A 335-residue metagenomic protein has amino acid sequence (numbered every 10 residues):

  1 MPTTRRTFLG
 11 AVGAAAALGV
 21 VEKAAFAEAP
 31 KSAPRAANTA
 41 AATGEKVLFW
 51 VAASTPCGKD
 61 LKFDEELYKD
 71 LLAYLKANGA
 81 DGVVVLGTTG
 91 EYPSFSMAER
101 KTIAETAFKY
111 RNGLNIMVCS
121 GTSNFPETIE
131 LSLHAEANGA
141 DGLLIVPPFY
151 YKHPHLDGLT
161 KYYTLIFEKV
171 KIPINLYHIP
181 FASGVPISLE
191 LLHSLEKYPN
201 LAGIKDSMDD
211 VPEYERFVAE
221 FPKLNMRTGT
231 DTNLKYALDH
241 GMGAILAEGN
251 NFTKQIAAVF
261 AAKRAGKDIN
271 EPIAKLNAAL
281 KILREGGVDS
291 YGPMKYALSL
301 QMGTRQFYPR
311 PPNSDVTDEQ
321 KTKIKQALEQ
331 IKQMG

Functional and structural regions predicted by a protein language model:
M1-A15: N-terminal secretory signal peptides and thylakoid transit peptides that target proteins across membranes
A15-A16, L238-G335: Structured C-terminal cap/extension of enzyme domains
K23-A52, K62-E65: C-terminal segment of N-terminal export signals and the immediately downstream linker at the start of the mature
A42-E45, P56-G58, F63-G184: Active-site beta->alpha loop and helix N-cap motifs at the rims of alpha/beta catalytic domains
V47, L114, I172, P199-A202 (+1 more regions): A structural micro-motif
W50, M117-C119, L144, N175 (+3 more regions): Structural detector of well-ordered beta-strand residues that form the stable sheet scaffold of enzyme domains
T102, T106-Y110, H134, N138 (+8 more regions): Alpha-helical structural signal in soluble globular domains
A182-N277, G287: Catalytic alpha/beta core domains of metabolic enzymes, predominantly
